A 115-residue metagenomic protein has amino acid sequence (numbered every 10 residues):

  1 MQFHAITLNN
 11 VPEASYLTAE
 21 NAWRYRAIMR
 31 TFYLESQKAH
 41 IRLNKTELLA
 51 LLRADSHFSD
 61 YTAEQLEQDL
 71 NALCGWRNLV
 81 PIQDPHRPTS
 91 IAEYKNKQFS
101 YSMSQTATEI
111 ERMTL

Functional and structural regions predicted by a protein language model:
F3-R42: Short alpha-helical segments that sit at the start of domains
S36, D55-F58: Extended amphipathic alpha-helical scaffold segments
A39-A54: Short acidic, hydrophobic short linear motifs in intrinsically disordered regions
S59-G75: Short amphipathic alpha-helical interaction segments
N71-P88: A short, conserved structural fragment
Y94-L115: Short, amphipathic alpha-helical interaction segments positioned at domain boundaries
